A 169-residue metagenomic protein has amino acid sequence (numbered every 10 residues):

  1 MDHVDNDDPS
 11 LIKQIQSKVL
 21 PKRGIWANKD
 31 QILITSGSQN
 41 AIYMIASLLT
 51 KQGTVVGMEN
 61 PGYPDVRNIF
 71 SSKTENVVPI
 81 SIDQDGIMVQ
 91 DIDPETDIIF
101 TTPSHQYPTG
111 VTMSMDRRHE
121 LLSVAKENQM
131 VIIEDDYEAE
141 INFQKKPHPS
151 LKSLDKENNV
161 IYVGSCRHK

Functional and structural regions predicted by a protein language model:
D2-Q129, E140-I141, K146-I161: Conserved core of the PLP fold type I
I161-K169: PLP-dependent aminotransferase class I/II
